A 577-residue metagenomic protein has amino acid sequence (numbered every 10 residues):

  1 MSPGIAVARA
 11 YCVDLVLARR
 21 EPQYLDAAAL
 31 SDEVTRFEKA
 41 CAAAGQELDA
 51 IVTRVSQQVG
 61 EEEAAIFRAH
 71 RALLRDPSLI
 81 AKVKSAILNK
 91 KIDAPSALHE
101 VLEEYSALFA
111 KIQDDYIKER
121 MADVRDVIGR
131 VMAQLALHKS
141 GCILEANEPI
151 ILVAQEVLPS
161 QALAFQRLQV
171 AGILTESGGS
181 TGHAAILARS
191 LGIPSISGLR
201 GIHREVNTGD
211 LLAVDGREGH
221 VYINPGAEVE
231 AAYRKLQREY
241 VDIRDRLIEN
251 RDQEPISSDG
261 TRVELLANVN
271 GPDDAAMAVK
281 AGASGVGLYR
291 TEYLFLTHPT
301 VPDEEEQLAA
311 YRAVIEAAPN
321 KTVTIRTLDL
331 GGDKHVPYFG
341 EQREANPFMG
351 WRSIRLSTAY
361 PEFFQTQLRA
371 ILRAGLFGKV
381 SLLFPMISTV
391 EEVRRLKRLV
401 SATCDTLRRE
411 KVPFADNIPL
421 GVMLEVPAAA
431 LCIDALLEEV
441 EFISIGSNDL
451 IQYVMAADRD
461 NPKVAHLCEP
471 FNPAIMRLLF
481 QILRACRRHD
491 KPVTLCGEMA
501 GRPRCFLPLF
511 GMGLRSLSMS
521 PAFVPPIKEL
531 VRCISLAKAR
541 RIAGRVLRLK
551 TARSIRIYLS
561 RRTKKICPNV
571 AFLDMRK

Functional and structural regions predicted by a protein language model:
M1-A317, V323-L330, Y360, Q367-L368 (+9 more regions): Non-catalytic, soluble scaffold/interaction modules
R244-K577: Conserved alpha/beta-domain cores
